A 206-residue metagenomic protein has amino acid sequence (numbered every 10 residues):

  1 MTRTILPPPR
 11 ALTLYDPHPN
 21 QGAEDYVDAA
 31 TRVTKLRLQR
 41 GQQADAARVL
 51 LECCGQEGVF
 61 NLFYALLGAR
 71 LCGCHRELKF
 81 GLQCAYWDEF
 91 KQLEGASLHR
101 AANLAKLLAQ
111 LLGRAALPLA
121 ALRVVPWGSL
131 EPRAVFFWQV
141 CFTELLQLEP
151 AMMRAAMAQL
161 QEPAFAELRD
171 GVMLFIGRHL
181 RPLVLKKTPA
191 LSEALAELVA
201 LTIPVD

Functional and structural regions predicted by a protein language model:
M1, P132-V135, Q139-L145, E149-D206: Eukaryotic acidic, Ser/Thr-rich intrinsically disordered low-complexity regions
M1-L62, F80, T188-A200, P204-D206: Long, low-complexity, highly charged intrinsically disordered regions
E24-V33, A44-V49, L62-L67, E77-A85 (+2 more regions): Short sequence/structural elements of tandem HEAT/ARM alpha-solenoid repeats
K35, E52, Q56, A69-G73 (+7 more regions): Positions within ordered alpha-helical repeat solenoids
L36-R40, G55, K91-E94, G128-E131 (+1 more regions): Solenoid-like repeat scaffolds
A44-A109, G113: Helix-rich alpha-solenoid scaffolding regions
Q56-F60, C72-L78, G95-A96, Q110-A121 (+3 more regions): Flexible helix-coil junctions and inter-repeat linker/turn elements that act as hinges within alpha-solenoid scaffolds
A96, L104, A109, R123 (+1 more regions): C-terminal transmembrane helix pair
